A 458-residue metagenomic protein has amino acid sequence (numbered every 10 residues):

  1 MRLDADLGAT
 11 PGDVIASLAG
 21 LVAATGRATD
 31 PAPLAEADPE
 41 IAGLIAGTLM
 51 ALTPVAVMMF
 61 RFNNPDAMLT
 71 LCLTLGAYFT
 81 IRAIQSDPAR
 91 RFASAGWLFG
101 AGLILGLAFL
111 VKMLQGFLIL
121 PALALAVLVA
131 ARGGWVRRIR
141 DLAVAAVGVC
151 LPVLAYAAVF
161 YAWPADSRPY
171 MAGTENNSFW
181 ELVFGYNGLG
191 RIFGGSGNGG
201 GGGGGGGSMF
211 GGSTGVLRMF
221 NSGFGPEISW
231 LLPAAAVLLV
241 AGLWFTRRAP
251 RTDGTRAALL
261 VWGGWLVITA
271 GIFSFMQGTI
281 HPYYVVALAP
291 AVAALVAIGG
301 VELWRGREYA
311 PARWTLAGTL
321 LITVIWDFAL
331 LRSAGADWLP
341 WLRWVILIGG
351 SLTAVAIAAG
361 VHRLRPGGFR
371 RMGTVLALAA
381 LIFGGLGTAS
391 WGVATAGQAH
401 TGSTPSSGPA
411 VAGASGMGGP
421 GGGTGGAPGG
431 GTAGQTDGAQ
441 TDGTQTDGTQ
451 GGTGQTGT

Functional and structural regions predicted by a protein language model:
R2-I45: N-terminal glycine-rich, Lys/His-bearing helix-loop that initiates the first secondary-structure elements of many
A5, A16, E181, R191 (+3 more regions): Intrinsically disordered, low-complexity segments used for protein-protein interactions
D6-G8, I15, M68, A439 (+2 more regions): Intrinsically disordered, low-complexity regions of eukaryotic proteins
A28, Y170, G207, A258 (+2 more regions): Generic amphipathic alpha-helical segments used as scaffolds and interaction surfaces in large, multi-domain proteins
A32-E36, G43-T315, I322-W326, R332 (+1 more regions): Membrane-integral, polyisoprenol-dependent glycosyltransferases of the GT-C/oligosaccharyltransferase superfamily
T174-S178, L182, N187-T214, M219 (+1 more regions): Disordered, low-complexity segments in secreted/periplasmic proteins that are enriched in proline
R307-A414, T456: Transmembrane helical bundles and short interhelical boundary loops of multi-pass, membrane-embedded
